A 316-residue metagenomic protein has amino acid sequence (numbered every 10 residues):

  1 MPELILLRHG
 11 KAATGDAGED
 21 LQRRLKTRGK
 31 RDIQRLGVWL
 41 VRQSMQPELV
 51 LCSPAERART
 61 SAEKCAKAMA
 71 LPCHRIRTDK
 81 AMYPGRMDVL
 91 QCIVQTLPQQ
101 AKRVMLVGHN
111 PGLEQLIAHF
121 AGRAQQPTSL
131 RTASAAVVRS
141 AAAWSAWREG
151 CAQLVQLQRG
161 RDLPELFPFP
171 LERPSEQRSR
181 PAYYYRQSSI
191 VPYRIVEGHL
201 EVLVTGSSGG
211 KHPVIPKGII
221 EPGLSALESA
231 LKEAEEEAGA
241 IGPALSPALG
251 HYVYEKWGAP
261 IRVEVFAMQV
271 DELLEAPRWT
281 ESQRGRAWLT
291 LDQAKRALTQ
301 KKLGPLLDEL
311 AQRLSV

Functional and structural regions predicted by a protein language model:
P2-M82, Q125-A133, G218, S229: Active-site-proximal alpha-helix that buttresses catalytic centers in soluble enzyme cores
E3-L4, Q99-G108: Generic beta-sheet signal
D16-L21, G198-A240: Conserved Nudix-box catalytic region and its N-terminal flanking loop in Nudix hydrolases and closely related
E48-A68, W144-E172: Conserved histidine-centered catalytic loops in small-molecule metabolism enzymes
A62-Q99, E221-Y254: Helix-adjacent hinge/juxtasegments
A124-Q153: Domain-level recognition of soluble alpha/beta enzyme cores, biased toward histidine phosphatases/phosphomutases
E165-V191, I195-E197: Acidic, metal-coordinating catalytic segment for phosphate/diphosphate chemistry, firing primarily on the Nudix
I220-P305, E309: Unchanged
